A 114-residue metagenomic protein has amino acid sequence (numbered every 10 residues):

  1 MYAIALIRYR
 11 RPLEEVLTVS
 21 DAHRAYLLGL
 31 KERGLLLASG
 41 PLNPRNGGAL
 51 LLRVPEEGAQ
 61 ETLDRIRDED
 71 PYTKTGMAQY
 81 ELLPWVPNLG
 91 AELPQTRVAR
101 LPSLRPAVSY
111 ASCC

Functional and structural regions predicted by a protein language model:
M1-C114: Conserved, structured core segments of small domains
